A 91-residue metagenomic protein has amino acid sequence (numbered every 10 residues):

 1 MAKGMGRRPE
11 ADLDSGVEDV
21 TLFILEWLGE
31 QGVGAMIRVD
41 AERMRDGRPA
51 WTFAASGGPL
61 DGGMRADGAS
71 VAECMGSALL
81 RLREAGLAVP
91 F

Functional and structural regions predicted by a protein language model:
M1, L80-F91: Acidic, proline/glycine-rich low-complexity IDRs
A2-G58: N-terminal segment of the canonical double-stranded RNA-binding domain
G58-V71: A short, exposed loop/beta-hairpin motif centered on an aromatic-Gly-Thr core
A69-E84: A short, charged, amphipathic alpha-helix used as a generic interaction element across diverse proteins
